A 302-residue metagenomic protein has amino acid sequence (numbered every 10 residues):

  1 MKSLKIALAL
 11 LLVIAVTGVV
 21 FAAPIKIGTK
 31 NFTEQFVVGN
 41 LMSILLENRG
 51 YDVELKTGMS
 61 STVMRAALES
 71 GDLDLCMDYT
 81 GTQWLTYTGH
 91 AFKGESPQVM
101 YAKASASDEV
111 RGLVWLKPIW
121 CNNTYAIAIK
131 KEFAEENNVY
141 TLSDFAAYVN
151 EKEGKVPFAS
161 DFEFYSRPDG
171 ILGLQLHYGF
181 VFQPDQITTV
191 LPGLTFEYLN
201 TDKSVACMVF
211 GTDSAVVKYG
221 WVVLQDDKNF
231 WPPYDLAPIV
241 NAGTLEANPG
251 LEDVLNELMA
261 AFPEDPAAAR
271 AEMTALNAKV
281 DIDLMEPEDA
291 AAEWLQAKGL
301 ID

Functional and structural regions predicted by a protein language model:
A23-E34, Y51-K56, E153-A159: Short, well-ordered beta-strand elements
P24-M42, M59-T62, E163-S166: Extracytoplasmic "Venus flytrap"
T33, E54-A66, F162, Q183-E197: Short helix-initiation/N-cap motifs at beta->coil->alpha
E34, Y165-D169, G173-F180, G250 (+1 more regions): An extracytoplasmic/periplasmic, membrane-proximal ligand-sensing/linker region
M42-R49, T141-P184, E293-Q296: Ligand-binding cleft/hinge of the Venus flytrap
L45, T62-L73, L172-H177, L191-C207: Short helices/loops that flank or line small-molecule/ion binding pockets
Y87-L116, T201-K203, A215-N229: Ligand-binding "clamshell"
P97-P157, A242, A260-E264: A conserved helix-loop-strand patch within extracytoplasmic ligand-binding domains of the periplasmic binding
